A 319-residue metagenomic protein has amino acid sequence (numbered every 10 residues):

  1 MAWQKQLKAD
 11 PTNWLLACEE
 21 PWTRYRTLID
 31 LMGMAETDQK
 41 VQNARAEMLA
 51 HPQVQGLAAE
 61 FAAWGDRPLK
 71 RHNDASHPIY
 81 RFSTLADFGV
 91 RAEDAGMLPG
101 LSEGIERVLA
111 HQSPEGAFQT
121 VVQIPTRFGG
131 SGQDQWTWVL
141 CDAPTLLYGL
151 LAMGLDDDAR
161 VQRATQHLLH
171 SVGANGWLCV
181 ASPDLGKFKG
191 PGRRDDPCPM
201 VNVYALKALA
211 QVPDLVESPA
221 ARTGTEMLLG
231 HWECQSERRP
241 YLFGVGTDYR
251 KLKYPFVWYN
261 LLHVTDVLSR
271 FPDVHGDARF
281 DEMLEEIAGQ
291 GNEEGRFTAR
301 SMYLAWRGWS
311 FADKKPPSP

Functional and structural regions predicted by a protein language model:
M1-P319: Preference for long, amphipathic alpha-helical scaffolds in soluble/luminal domains and all-alpha bundles
